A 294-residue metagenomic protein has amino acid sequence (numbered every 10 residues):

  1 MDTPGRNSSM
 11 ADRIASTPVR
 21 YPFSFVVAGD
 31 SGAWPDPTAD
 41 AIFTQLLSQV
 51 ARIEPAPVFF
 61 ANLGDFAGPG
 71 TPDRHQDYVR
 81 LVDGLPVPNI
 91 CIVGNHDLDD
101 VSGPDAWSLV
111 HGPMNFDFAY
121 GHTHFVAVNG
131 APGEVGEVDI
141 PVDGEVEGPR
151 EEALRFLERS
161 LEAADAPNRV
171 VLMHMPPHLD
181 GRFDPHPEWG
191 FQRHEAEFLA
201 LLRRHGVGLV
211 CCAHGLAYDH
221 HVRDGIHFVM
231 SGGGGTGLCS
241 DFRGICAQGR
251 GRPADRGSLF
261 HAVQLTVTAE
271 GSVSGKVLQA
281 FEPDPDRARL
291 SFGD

Functional and structural regions predicted by a protein language model:
M1-D77, D180: N-terminal active-site segment of His-dependent metallophosphoesterases
M1-M10, V19, P253-D294: A short C-terminal boundary segment appended to hydrolase-like catalytic domains
D2-M10, T71-R169, D184-L209, A217-T266: Extended active-site neighborhood of metal-dependent phosphoesterases/phosphodiesterases
F25-V27, N62, C91-I92, V171 (+1 more regions): Residue-level marker for buried hydrophobic side chains located in beta-strands that build the well-ordered beta-sheet
D30, G64-D65, G94-N95, H174 (+1 more regions): Active-site glycine-centered loops adjacent to acidic/histidine catalytic or metal-binding residues that shape
A33-T38, E134-E137, D180, G237-S240 (+2 more regions): Short, solvent-exposed loop/turn elements at domain surfaces
L63, A164-R182: Short acidic, glycine-rich surface-loop motifs adjacent to enzyme active sites
G130, L172-P176, H214-G215, L278: Short, well-ordered beta-to-alpha junction loops that form the rim of enzyme active sites and present histidine/acidic
